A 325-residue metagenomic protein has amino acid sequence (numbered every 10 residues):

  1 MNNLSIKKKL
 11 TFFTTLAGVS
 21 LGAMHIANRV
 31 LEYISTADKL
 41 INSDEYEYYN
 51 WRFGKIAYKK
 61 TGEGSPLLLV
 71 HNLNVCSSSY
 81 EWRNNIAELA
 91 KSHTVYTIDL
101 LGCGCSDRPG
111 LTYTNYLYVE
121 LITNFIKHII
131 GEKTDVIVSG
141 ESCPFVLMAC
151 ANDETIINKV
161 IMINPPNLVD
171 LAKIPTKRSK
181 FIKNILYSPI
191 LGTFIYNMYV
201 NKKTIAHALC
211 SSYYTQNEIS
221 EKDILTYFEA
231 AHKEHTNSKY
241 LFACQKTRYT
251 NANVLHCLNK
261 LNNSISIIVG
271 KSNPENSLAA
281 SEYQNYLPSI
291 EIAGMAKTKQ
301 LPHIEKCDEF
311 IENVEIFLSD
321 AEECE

Functional and structural regions predicted by a protein language model:
M1-L67, H93, S319-E325: Alpha/beta-hydrolase fold catalytic core
K59-C105: Conserved HGGG/HGGXW glycine-rich cap/lid loop of the alpha/beta-hydrolase fold
T97-I137, H303, E312: Active-site loop/oxyanion-hole signature of alpha/beta-hydrolase fold enzymes
C143-E154, V160: Short glycine-enriched nucleophile-adjacent loop and the immediately C-terminal alpha-helix near the catalytic center
A151, V160-L191: Flexible "cap/lid" loop of the alpha/beta hydrolase fold
A172, N197-C257: Conserved alpha/beta-hydrolase catalytic His-Asp/Glu region
K260-T298: Conserved loop-alpha-helix segment in the C-terminal half of the alpha/beta-hydrolase fold that carries the catalytic
P288-E325: Catalytic active-site module of serine/aspartate enzymes centered on a nucleophile-bearing elbow/loop
